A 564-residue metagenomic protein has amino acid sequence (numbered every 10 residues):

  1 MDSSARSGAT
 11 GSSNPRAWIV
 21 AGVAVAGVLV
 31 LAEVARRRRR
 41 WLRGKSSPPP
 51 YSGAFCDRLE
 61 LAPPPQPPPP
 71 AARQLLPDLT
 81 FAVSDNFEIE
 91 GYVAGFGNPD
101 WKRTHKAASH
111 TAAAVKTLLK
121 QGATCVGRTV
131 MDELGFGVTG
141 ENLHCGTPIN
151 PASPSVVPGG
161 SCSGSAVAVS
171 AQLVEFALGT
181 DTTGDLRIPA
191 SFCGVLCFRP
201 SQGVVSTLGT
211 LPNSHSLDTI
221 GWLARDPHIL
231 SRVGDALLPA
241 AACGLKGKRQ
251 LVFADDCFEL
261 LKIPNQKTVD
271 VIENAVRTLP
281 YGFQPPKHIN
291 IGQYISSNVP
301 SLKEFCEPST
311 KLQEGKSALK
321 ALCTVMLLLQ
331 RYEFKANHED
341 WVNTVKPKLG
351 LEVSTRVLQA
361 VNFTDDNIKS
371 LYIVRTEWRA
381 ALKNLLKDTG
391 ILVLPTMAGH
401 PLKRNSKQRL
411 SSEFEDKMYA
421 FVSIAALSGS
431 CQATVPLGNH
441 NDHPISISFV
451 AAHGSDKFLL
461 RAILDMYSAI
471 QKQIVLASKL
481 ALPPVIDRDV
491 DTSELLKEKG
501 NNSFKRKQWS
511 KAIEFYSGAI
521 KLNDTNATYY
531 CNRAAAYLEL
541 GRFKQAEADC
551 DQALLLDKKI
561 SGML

Functional and structural regions predicted by a protein language model:
D2-E175, A380, N384: Gly/Ser-rich catalytic/binding loops embedded in alpha/beta enzyme cores
D2-R6, W18-G22, W41-S52, F176 (+8 more regions): Structural helix-boundary/capping segments
D2-S3, V20, G160, I474-L564: Alpha-helical tetratricopeptide repeat
R6-V20, E33-A35, F81, F87 (+4 more regions): Gly/Ser-rich, acidic/histidine-flanked active-site/gating loops
D78-P99, K303-V374, P436-H443: Short helix-loop capping/hinge segments that flank enzyme active sites or metal/cofactor-binding pockets
T124, E175-F176, G221, I391: Short, Asp-centered acidic motifs that coordinate Mg2+ and/or phosphate in catalytic or ligand-binding sites
S370, P401-Y419: Short, surface-exposed loop/helix-turn segments at secondary-structure junctions that function as lids/hinges flanking
